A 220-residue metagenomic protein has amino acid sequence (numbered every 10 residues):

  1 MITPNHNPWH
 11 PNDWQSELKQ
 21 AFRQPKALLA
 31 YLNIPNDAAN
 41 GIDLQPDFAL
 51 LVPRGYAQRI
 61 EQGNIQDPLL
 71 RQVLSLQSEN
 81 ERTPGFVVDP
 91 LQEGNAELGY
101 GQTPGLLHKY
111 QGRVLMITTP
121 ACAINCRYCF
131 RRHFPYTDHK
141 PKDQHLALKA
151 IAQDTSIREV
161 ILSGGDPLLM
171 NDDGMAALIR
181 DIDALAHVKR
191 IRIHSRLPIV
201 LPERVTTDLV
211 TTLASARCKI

Functional and structural regions predicted by a protein language model:
M1-H108: Flexible, acidic/Gly-rich N-terminal and inter-domain linker regions that tether and position cofactor-handling modules
F86-L91, N95-I117, I124-K219: Conserved Radical SAM active-site core
